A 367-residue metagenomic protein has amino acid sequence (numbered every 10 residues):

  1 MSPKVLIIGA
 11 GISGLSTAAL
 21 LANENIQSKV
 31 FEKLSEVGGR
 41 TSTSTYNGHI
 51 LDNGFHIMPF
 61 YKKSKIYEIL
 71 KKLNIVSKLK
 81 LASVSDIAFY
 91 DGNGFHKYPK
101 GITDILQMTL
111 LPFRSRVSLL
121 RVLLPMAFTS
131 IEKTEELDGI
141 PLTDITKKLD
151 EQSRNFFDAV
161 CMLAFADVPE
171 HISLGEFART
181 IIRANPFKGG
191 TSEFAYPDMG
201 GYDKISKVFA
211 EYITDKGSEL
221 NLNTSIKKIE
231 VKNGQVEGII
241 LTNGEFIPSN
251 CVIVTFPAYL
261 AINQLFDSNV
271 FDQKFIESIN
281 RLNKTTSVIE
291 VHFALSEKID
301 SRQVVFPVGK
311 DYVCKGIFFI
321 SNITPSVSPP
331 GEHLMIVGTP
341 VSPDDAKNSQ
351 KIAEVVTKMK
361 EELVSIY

Functional and structural regions predicted by a protein language model:
P3-V30: N-terminal Rossmann-like FAD-binding beta1-loop-alpha1 element of flavoenzymes
S13, E36, Y259: Conserved Rossmann-like nucleotide-cofactor binding loop
A22-N47: Glycine-rich FAD pyrophosphate-binding loop
H49-K133: Dinucleotide-binding Rossmann-like beta1-alpha1 core, especially the glycine-rich loop that anchors the ADP
I57-K62, T134-I140, K188-Y212, N348-A353: Short beta-strand to alpha-helix junction loop
G92, L110-R183, Y196: Rossmann-like flavin
I182-T242: Helical element adjacent to the flavin cofactor pocket in flavoenzyme catalytic cores
K227-H333, D344-A346, S365-I366: Mid-domain catalytic core of redox enzymes that form a hydrophobic substrate pocket/lid adjacent to a catalytic redox
